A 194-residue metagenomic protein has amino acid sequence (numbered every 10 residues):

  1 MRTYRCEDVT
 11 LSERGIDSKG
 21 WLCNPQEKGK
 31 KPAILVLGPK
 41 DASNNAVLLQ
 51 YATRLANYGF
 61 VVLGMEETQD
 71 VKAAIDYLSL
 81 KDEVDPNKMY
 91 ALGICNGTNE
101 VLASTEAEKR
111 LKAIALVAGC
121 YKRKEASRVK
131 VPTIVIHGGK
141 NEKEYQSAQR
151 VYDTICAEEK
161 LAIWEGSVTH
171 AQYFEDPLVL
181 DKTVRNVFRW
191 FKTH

Functional and structural regions predicted by a protein language model:
M1-G29: N-terminal cap/lid segment of alpha/beta-hydrolase-fold proteins
K30-P39: Short beta-strand element of the alpha/beta-hydrolase
K40-T53, S147: The serine-hydrolase catalytic nucleophile loop
R54-Q69: Conserved alpha/beta-hydrolase
E67-D82: Alpha/beta-hydrolase active-site loop
V129, V135-H137: Short beta-strand/loop motif that positions the catalytic acidic residue of the alpha/beta-hydrolase fold
I155-A171: Catalytic histidine neighborhood in serine/cysteine hydrolases with alpha/beta-hydrolase-type architecture
V168-L180: Catalytic histidine-centered segment of alpha/beta-hydrolase-like enzymes
